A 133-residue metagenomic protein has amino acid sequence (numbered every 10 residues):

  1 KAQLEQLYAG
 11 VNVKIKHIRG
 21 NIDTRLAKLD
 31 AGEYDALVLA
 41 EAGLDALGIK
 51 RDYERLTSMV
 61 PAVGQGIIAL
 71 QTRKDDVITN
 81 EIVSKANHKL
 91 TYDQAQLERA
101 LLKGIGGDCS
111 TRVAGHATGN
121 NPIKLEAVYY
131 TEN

Functional and structural regions predicted by a protein language model:
Q3-N133: Small-molecule-sensing regulatory modules
